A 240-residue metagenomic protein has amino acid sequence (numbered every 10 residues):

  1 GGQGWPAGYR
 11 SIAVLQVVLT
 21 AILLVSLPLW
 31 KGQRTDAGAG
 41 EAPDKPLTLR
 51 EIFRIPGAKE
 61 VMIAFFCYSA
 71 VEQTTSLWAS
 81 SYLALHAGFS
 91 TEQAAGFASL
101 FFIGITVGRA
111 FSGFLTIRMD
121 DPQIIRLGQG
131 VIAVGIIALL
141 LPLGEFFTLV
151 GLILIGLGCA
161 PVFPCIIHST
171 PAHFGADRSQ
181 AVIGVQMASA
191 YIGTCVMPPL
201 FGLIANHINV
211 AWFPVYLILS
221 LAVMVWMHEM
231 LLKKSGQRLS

Functional and structural regions predicted by a protein language model:
A7-S26, P214-M230: Symmetry-related core transmembrane helices of the 12-TM Major Facilitator Superfamily/SLC fold
V25-R50, S240: Flexible cytoplasmic inter-helical loops of multi-pass small-molecule transporters
P56-S99, I103-T106: Extracytoplasmic gate region of multi-pass secondary transporters
G108-D120, A205: Helix-to-loop junctions at the C-terminal end of transmembrane segments in multipass secondary transporters
Q123-A138: Structural signature of the two symmetry-related core transmembrane helices
G135, F146-L154: Paired small-residue
P161-F174: Intracellular juxtamembrane helix-capping segments at the cytosolic ends of symmetry-related transmembrane helices
H173-V210: A late C-terminal transmembrane helix in Major Facilitator Superfamily
